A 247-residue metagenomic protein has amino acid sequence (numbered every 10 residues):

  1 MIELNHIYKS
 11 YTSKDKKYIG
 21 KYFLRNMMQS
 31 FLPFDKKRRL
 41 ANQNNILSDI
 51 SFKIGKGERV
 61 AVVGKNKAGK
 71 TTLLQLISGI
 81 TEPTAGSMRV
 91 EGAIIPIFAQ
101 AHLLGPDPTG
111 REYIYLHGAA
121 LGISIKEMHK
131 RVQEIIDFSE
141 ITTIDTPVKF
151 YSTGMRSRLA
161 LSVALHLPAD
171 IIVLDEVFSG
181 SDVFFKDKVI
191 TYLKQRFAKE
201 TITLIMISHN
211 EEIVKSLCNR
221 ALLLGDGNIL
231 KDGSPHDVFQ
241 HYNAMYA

Functional and structural regions predicted by a protein language model:
E3, K9-S13, K56-A61, K65-A120: ABC ATPase nucleotide-binding domain signature region
E3-N45, Q240-A247: Pre-NBD coupling/linker segments of ABC/ABC-like ATPases
I135-F150: Conserved ABC nucleotide-binding domain
K186-K199: Helical segment within the ABC ATPase nucleotide-binding domain
S208-H209: H-loop/switch region of ABC-family ATPase nucleotide-binding domains
V214-S216: A short, surface-exposed alpha-helical micro-motif characterized by mixed small hydrophobic and charged/polar residues
D226-G227: Conserved ABC ATPase "signature" C-loop
D232-G233: ABC ATPase "signature
